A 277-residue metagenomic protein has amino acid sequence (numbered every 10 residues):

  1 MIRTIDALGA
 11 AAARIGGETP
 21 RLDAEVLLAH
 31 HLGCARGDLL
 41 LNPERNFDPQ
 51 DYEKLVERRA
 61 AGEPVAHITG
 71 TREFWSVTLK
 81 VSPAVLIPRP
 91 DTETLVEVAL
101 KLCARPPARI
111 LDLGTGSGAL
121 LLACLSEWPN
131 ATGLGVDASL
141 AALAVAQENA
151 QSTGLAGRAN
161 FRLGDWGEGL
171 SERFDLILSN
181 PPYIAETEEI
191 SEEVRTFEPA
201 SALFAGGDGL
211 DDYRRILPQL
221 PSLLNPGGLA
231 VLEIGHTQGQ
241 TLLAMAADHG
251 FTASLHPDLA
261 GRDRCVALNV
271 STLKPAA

Functional and structural regions predicted by a protein language model:
M1-L40: Non-catalytic accessory regions of SAM-dependent methyltransferases
G17-E18, P129-N130, Q151-A156, L223-L224 (+1 more regions): Short helix-capping segments at alpha-helix termini
P20-A24, D51, D212: Residue-level detector of well-ordered alpha-helical segments, enriched for hydrophobic/aromatic packing positions
V26-K101: Conserved AdoMet
P90-S191, T237: Conserved SAM/SAH cofactor-binding pocket of Class I
P182-D212: Mobile active-site "lid"/loop adjacent to the S-adenosyl-L-methionine
D208-N269: Conserved Class I SAM-dependent methyltransferase catalytic core
S271-A277: Flexible, glycine-/basic-rich loop-and-beta segments that form/coincide with the SAM-dependent methyltransferase
